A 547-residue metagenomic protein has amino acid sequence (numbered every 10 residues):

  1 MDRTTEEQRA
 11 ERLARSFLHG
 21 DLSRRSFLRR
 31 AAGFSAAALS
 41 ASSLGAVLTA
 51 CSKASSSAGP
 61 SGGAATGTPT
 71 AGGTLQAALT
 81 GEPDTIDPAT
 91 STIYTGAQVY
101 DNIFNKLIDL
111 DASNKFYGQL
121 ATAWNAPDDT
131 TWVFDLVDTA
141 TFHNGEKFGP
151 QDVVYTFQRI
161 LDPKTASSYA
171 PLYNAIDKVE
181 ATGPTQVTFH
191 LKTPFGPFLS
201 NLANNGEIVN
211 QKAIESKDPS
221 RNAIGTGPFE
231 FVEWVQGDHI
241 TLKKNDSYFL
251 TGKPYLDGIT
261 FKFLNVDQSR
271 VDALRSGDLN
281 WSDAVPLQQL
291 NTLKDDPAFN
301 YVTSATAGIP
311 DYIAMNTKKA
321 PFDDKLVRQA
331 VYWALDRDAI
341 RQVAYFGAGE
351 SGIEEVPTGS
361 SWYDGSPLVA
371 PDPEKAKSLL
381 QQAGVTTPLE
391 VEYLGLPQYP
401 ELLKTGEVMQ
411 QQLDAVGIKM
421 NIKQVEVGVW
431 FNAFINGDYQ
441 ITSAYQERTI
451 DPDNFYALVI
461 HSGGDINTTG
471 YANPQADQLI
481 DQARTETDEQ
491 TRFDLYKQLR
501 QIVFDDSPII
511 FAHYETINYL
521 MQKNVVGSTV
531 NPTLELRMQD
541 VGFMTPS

Functional and structural regions predicted by a protein language model:
M1-S26, A38-A50: N-terminal secretory signal peptides
L22, R30-L48, V235, L335-S361 (+3 more regions): Detector for C-terminal structural segments
A78-P127, Q158, I224-G225: N-terminal lobe/hinge region of extracytoplasmic solute-binding protein
D111-K115, A203-P254, G258, P373-E374 (+2 more regions): Gly/Pro-rich hinge or "lid" segments in bacterial periplasmic/extracellular proteins
T122-A166, T182, T188, A273 (+1 more regions): Aromatic- and charge-enriched surface segment that lines or borders ligand/interaction sites
N125, A170-K212, E233: Surface-exposed binding/hinge segments that line and control ligand-binding clefts or catalytic entry sites
G149-T156, P184-H190, G227-P228, L256-G258 (+6 more regions): Alpha-helical secondary-structure segments
D246-T292, K419-N421: Ligand-site clamp/hinge motif
